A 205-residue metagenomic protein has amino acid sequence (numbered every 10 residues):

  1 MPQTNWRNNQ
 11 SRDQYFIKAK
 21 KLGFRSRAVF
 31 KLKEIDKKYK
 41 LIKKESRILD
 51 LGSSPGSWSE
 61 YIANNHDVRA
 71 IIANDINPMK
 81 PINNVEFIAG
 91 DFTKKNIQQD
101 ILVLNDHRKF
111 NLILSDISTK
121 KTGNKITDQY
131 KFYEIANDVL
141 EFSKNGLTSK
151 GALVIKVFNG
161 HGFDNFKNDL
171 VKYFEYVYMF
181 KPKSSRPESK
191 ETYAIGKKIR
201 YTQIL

Functional and structural regions predicted by a protein language model:
M1-K44: Class I SAM-dependent methyltransferase Rossmann-like catalytic core, especially the SAM/SAH-binding loop
K43, H66-D67, L147-S149: Helix-to-beta-strand junctions that scaffold the AdoMet/dcAdoMet cofactor pocket in Class I SAM-dependent enzymes
K44-S54: Conserved class I S-adenosyl-L-methionine
P55-D67: Conserved SAM-binding loop of SAM-dependent methyltransferases across substrates and taxa, primarily the Class I
R69-I72: Short beta-strand element of Class I
I76-T122: S-adenosyl-L-methionine
F92, R108-K150, H161-D164: Mobile active-site "lid"/loop adjacent to the S-adenosyl-L-methionine
V157-L205: Class I S-adenosyl-L-methionine
